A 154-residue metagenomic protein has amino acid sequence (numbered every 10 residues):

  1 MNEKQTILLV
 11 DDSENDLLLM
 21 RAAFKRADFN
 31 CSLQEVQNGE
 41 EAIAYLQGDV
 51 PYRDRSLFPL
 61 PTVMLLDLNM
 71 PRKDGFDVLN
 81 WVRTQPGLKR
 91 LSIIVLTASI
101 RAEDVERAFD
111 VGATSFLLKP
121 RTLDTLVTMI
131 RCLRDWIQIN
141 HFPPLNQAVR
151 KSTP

Functional and structural regions predicted by a protein language model:
Q5-D16, M20-K25, L33-Q34, M64-L66: Conserved acidic segment of CheY-like receiver
E35, R72-K73: Residue-level signal for the "D+5" position in two-component response regulator receiver
E35-V63: Acidic, metal-coordinating helix/loop segments flanking the phosphotransfer/catalytic sites of two-component signaling
E41, R121-C132, L145-N146: C-terminal output helix
L68-M70: Receiver (REC) domain active-site loop signature in two-component systems and cognate sites in sensor histidine kinases
T114: Short, glycine/charged-rich "phosphate-handling" switch motifs in NTP-dependent and phosphotransfer domains
